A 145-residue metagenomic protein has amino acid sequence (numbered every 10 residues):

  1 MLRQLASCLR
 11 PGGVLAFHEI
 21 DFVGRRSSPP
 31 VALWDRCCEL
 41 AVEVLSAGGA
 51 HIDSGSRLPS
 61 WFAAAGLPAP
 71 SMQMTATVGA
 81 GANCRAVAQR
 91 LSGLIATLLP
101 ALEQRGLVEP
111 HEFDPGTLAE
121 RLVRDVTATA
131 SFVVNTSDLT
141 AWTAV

Functional and structural regions predicted by a protein language model:
M1-V14: A short glycine-rich, Lys/Arg-flanked "PGG" loop and its adjoining helix->strand segment in the class I
A16-R85: Conserved catalytic/acceptor-binding region of the Class I
S56-L58, F113-D114, V133-L139: Short coil/turn segments at secondary-structure boundaries
A65-P68, R85, V134-V145: Core SAM-dependent methyltransferase catalytic element
S71-V133: C-terminal helical/coil "lid" or tail adjacent to the Rossmann-like core of SAM-dependent
